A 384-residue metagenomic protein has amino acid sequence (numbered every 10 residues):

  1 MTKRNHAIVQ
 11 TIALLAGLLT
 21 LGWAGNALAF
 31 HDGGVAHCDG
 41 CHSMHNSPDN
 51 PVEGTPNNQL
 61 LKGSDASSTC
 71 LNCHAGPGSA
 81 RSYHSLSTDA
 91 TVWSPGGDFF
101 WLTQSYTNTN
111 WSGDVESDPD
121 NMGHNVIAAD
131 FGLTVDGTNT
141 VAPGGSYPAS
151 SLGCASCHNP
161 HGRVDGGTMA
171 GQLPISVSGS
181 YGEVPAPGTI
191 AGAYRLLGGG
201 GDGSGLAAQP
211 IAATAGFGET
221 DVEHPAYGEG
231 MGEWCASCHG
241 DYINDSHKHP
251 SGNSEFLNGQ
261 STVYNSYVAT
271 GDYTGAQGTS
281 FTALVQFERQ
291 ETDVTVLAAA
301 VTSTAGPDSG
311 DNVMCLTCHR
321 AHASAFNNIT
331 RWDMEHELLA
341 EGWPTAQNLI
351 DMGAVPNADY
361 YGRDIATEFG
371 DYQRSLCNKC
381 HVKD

Functional and structural regions predicted by a protein language model:
T2-A13: Bacterial N-terminal signal peptides that target proteins for export
Q10, A16, P48-P51: A periodicity- and composition-biased signal for non-globular, repetitive helical segments
L15-G17, A27: Cleavable N-terminal signal peptides
L28-D384: A motif-centric signal for short, conserved binding hotspots located in accessible loops or intrinsically disordered
